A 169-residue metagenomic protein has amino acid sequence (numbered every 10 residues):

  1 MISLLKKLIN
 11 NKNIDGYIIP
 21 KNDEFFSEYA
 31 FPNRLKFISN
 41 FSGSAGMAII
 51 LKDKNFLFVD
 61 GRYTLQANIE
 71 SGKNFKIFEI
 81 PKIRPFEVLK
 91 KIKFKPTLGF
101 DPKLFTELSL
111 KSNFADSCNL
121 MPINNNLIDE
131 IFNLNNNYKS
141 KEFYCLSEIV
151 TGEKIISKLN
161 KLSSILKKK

Functional and structural regions predicted by a protein language model:
M1-K93, D101-K169: N-terminal accessory/capping or targeting/presequence segment of soluble
L98: Ligand-binding face of N-terminal immunoglobulin V-set domains in extracellular IgSF glycoproteins
